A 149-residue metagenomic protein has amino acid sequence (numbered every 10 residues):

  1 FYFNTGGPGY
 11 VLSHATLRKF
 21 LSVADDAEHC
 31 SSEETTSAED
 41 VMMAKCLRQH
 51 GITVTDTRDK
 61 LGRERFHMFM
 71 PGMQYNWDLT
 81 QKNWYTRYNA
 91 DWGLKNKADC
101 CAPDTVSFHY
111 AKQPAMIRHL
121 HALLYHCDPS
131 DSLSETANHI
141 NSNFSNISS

Functional and structural regions predicted by a protein language model:
F1-S149: Secretory-pathway lumenal glyco-enzymes, predominantly type II signal-anchor Golgi glycosyltransferases
